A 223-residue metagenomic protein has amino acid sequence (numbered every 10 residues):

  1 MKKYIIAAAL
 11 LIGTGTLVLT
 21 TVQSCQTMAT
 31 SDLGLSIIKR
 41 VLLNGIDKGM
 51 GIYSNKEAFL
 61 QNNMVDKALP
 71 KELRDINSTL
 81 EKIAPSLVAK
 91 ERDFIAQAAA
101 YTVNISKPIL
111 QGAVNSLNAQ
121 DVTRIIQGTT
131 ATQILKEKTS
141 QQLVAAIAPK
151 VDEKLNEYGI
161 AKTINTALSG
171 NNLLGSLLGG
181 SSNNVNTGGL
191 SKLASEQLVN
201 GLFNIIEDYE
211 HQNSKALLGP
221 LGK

Functional and structural regions predicted by a protein language model:
M1-I12: Bacterial N-terminal signal peptides that target proteins for export
T20-S24: C-terminal motif of bacterial Sec signal peptides marking the signal peptidase cleavage site
Q26-A99: N-terminal Sec/ER secretory leader and immediately downstream segment of secreted/extracellular precursors
K39, E137, Q141, N184-K192 (+2 more regions): Pore-lining and gate-forming transmembrane alpha-helices of multi-pass membrane transport proteins
G49, N118, L217: Residue-level signature of catalytic and energy-coupling elements of molecular machines, predominantly ATP/GTP-dependent
R92-K154: Mid-length scaffold segments of soluble, non-membrane domains
A146-S191: An amphipathic alpha-helical core segment
S191-K223: A cross-kingdom marker for long, charged
